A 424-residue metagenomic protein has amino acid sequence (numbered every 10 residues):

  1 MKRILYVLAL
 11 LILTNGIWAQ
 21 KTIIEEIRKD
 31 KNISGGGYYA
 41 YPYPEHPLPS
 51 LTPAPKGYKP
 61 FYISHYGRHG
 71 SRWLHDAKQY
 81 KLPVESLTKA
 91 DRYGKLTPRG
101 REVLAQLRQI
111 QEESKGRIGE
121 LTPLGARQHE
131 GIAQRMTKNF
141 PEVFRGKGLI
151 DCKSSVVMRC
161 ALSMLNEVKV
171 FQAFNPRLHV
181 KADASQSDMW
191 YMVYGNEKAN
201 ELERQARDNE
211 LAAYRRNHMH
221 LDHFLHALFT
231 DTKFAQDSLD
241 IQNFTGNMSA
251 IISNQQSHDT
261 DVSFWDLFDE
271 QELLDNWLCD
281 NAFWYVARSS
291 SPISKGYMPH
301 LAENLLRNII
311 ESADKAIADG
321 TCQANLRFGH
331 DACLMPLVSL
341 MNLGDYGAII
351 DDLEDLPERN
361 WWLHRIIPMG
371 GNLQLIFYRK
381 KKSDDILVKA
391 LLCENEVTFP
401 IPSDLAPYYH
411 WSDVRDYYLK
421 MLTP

Functional and structural regions predicted by a protein language model:
M1-I23: Bacterial Sec-dependent N-terminal signal peptides
Q20-D151, S155-N325, G329-P424: Signature for phosphate-centric chemistry
